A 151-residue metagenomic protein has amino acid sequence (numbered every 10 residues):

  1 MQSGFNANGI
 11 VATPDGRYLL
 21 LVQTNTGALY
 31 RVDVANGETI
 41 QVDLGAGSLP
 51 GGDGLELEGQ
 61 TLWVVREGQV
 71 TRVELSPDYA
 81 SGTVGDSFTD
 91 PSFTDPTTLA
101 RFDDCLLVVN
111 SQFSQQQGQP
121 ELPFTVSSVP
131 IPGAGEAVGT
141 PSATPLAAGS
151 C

Functional and structural regions predicted by a protein language model:
M1-Q2, E38-G45, T83-T89: A short beta-strand motif characteristic of beta-propeller blades
M1-Y18, G45-V65, P91-D103: Beta-rich, blade/repeat-based domains predominating in secreted/periplasmic proteins but also intracellular
N8-I10, N25-G51: Anionic-ligand binding region
A12-P14, L19-N25, L62-G68, V108-Q116: Conserved beta-strand positions in repeat-built beta-propeller and related beta-rich domains
G27-L29, V70-R72, Q115-Q116, V126: Structural signal for beta-propeller blades
D33-E38, E74-A80, P130-P132: Short loop/turn segments that connect beta-strands within beta-propeller blades
L122-G135: Beta-propeller blade signature
V138-C151: Ser/Thr-rich, Proline-interspersed low-complexity disordered segments
